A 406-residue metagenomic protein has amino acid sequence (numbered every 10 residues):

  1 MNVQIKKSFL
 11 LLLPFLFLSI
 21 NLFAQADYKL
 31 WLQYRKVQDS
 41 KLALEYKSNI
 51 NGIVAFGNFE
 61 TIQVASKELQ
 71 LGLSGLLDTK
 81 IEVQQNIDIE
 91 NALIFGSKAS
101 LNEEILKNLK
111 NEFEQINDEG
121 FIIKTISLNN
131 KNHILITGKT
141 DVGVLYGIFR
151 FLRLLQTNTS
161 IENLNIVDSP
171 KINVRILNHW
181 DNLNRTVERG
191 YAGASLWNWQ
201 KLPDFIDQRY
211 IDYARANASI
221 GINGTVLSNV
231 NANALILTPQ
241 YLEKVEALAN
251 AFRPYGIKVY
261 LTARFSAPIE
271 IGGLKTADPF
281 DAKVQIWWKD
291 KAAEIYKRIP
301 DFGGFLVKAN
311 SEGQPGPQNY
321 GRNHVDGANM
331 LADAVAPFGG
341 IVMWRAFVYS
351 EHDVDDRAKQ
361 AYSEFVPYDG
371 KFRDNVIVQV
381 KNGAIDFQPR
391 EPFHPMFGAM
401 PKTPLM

Functional and structural regions predicted by a protein language model:
M1-A26: Bacterial Sec-dependent N-terminal signal peptides
L13, L22-N129, E162-N163: Acidic, contiguous N-terminal accessory segments
Y46-K47, I87, S127-N130, S169-K171 (+3 more regions): Extracellular/periplasmic catalytic domains that process cell-envelope and extracellular macromolecules
Y46-V54, N91-A92, R175-L177, N223-T225 (+4 more regions): Hydrophobic beta-strand segments of well-ordered beta-sheets in folded domains
V54-F59, I94-S100, T137-K139, D181 (+2 more regions): Structural motif
N58-E68, G72, K110-L306, A336: Feature activates predominantly on carbohydrate-active enzymes
E104-K107, G147-I148, E188-Y191, G272 (+3 more regions): Short, solvent-exposed loop/turn and secondary-structure capping segments
T276-M406: Catalytic-core regions of glycoside hydrolase
